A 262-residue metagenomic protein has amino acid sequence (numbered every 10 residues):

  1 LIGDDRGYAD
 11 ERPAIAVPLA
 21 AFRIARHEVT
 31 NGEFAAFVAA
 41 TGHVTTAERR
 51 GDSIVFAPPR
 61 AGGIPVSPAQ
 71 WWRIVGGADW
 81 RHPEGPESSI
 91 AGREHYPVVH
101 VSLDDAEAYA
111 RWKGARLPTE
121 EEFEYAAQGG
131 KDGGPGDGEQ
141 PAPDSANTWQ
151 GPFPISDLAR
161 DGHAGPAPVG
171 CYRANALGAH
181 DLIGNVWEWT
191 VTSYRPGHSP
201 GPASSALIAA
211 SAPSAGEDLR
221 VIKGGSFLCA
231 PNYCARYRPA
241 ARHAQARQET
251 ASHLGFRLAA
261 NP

Functional and structural regions predicted by a protein language model:
L1-R6, V44, R49-P239: Functional-site microenvironments in short loops/helix caps that host divalent-cation chemistry
E11-A14, V66-P68, A241-R247: Short, P/G- and charge-enriched loop/turn segments at secondary-structure junctions
A16-A21: A short N-terminal beta-strand-loop micro-motif at the entrance of redox/enzyme domains
A25: An anion-binding catalytic pocket shared by soluble metabolic enzymes
T30: Acidic-aromatic/histidine active-site loop/patch
A35: Short amphipathic alpha-helices within nucleic acid-binding modules
A210-S214, H243-T250: Short proline/glycine-enriched turn/loop segments at secondary-structure junctions
S252-P262: Short, structured beta-strand segments at or near domain termini in extracellular proteins/domains
